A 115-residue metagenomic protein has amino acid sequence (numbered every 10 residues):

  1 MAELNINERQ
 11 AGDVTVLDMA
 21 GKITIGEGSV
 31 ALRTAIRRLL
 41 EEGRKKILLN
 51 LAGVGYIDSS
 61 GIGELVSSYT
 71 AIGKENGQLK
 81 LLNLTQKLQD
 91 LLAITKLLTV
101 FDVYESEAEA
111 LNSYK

Functional and structural regions predicted by a protein language model:
M1-D18: Short beta-strand/loop segment at the start of cytosolic alpha/beta domains
A20, E107: Residues at the C-termini of beta-strands that transition into short coil/loop
I23-F101: Amphipathic alpha-helical interaction surfaces in cytosolic regulatory modules
Q86, A108-E109: Acidic phosphotransfer microenvironment of two-component signaling modules
D102-S106: Short acidic-hydrophobic, aromatic-tinged amphipathic segments that line or gate anion-handling sites
L111-K115: Short hydrophobic/aromatic patches at helix-to-coil boundaries
